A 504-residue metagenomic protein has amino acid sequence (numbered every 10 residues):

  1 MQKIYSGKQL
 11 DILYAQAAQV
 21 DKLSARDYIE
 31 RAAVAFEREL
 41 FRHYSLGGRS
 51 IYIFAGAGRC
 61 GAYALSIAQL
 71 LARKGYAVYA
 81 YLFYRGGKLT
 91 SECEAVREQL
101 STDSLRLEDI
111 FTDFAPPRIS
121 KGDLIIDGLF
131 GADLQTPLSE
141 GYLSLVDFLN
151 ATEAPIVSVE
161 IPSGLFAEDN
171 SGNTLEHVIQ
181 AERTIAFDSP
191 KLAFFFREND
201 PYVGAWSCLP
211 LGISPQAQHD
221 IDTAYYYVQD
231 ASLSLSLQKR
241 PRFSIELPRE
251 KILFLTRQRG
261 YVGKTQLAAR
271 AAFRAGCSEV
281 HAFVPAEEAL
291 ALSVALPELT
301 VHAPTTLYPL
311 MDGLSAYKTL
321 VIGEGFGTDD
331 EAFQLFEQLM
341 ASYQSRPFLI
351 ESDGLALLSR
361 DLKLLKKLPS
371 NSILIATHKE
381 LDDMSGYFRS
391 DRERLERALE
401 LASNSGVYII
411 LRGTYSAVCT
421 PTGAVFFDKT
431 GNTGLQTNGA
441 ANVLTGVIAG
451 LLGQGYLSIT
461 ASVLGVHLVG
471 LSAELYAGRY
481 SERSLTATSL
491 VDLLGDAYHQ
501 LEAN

Functional and structural regions predicted by a protein language model:
M1-L82, T90, R183, F195-P347 (+3 more regions): Small-residue (G/A/S/T)-rich helix-start motifs and N-terminal tracts that mark the onset
E37-G128, P137-V159: Nucleotide and nucleotide-moiety/phosphate-recognizing core
T112-A115, S163-A167, L192, L307 (+1 more regions): Short acidic loop-to-helix transition motifs that present clustered carboxylates
S120-K121, Q180, S315-A316: Alpha-helix C-terminal capping/helix-to-coil transition sites in glycosyltransferase folds
D123-L124, L129-T223: Internal gly/pro-rich beta-alpha loop/helix module that stabilizes soluble enzyme cofactors or their anionic handles
I126, F130, S163, G354-A356 (+2 more regions): Short, glycine/acidic-enriched loop or turn micro-motifs at the edges of active sites
E176, L374-I375: Active-site segments of SGNH/GDSL-like serine hydrolases that catalyze O-acetyl group transfer/hydrolysis on lipids
